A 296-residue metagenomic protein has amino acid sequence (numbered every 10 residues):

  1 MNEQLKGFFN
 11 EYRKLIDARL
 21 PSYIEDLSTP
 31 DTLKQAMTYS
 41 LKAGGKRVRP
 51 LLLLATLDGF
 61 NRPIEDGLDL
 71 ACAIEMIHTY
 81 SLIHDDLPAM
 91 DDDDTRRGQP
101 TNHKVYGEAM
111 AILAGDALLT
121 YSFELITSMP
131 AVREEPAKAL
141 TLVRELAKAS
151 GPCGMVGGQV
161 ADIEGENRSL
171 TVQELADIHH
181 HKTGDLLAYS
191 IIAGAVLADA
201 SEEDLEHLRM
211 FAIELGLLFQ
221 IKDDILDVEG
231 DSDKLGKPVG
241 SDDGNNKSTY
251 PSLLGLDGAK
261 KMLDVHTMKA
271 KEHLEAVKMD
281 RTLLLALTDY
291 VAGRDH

Functional and structural regions predicted by a protein language model:
M1-A18: N-terminal leader/targeting segments and the immediately adjacent pre-domain N-terminus
Y12-K14, P21-I24, S28-L274, M279-A292: Mg2+-dependent prenyl diphosphate-binding active-site environment of isoprenoid biosynthetic enzymes
